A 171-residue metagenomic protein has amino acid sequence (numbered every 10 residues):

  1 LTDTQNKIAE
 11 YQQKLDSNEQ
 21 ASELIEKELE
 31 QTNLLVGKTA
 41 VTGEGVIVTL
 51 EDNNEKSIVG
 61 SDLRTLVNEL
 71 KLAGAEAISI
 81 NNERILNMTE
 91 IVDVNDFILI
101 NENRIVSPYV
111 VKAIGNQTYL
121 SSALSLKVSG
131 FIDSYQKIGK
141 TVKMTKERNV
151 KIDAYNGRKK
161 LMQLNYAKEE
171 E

Functional and structural regions predicted by a protein language model:
L1, K7, T49-D52, K159-E170: Structural signature of extracellular appendage/secretion-system components
L1-T49: Juxtamembrane "stalk/linker" segments
T2-S17, T65-E69, V142-A154: Charged, low-complexity, helix/coiled-coil-prone segments
E23-L34, N82-I85, L161, E171: Phosphate-binding glycine-rich loops and adjacent basic patches that engage nucleotide phosphates, nucleic-acid
A40-T42, R104-I105, K146: Short flexible coil/turn linkers enriched for glycine and charged/polar residues that connect secondary-structure
D52-V142: Soluble extracytoplasmic domains of inner/organellar membrane proteins
S121-S122, F131-E171: Extracytoplasmic/luminal low-complexity segments enriched in Pro/Gly and acidic/polar residues that act as flexible
